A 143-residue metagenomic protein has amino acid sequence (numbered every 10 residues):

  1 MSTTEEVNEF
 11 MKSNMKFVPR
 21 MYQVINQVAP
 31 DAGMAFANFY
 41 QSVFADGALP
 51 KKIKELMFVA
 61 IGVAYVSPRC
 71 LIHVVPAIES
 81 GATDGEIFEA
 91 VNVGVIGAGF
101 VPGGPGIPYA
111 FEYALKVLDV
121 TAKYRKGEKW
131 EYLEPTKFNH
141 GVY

Functional and structural regions predicted by a protein language model:
M1-I53, G106-Y143: Acidic, glycine/proline-rich low-complexity segments that act as flexible tails and inter-domain linkers
A37-F44, F58, V74-E79, N92: Amphipathic alpha-helical segments within well-ordered protein domains
K54-P68: Amphipathic, charged-and-aliphatic alpha-helical interface segments that function as noncatalytic docking
V63, I96-V101: Glycine-rich phosphate/pyrophosphate-binding beta-alpha loops
V66-L71, P102-P108: Short helix-capping/linker segments at secondary-structure and domain boundaries
V66-N92: Mid-chain, well-packed structural core segment of small domains
A90-G94, W130-E131: Short linear loop/turn motifs
